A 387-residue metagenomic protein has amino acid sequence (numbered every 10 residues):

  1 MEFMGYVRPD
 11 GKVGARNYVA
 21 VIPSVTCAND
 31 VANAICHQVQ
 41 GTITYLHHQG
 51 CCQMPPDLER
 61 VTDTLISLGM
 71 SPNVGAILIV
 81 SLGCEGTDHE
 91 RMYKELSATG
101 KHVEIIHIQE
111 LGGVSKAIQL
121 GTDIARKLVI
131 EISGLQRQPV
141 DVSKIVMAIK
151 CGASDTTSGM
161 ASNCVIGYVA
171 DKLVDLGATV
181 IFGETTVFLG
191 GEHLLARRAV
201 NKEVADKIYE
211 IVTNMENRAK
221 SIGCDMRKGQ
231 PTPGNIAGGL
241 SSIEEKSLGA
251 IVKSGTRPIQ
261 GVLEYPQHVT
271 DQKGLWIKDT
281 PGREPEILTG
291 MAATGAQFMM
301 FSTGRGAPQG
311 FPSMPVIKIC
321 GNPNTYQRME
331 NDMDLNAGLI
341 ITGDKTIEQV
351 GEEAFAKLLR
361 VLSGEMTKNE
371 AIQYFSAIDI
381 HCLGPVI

Functional and structural regions predicted by a protein language model:
M1-F298, S302-A307, F311-I387: Metallocofactor- and cofactor-centric catalytic cores in central/energy metabolism, strongly enriched
